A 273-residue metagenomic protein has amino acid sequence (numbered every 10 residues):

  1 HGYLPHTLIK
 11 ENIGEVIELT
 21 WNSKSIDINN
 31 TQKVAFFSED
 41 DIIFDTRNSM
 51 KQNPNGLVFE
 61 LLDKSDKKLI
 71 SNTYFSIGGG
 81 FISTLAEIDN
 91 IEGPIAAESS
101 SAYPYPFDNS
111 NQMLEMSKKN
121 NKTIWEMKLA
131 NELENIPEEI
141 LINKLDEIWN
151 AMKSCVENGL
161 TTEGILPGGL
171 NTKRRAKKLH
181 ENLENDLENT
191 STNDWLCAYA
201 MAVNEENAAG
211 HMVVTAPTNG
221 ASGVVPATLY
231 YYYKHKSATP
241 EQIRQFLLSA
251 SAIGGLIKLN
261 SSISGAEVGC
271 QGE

Functional and structural regions predicted by a protein language model:
G2-N185: C-terminal regulatory domains involved in ligand/effector binding and gene-expression control
N135-V268: Accessory "access/gating" subregions that flank catalytic or transport cores
E273: Active-site pocket-lining segment
